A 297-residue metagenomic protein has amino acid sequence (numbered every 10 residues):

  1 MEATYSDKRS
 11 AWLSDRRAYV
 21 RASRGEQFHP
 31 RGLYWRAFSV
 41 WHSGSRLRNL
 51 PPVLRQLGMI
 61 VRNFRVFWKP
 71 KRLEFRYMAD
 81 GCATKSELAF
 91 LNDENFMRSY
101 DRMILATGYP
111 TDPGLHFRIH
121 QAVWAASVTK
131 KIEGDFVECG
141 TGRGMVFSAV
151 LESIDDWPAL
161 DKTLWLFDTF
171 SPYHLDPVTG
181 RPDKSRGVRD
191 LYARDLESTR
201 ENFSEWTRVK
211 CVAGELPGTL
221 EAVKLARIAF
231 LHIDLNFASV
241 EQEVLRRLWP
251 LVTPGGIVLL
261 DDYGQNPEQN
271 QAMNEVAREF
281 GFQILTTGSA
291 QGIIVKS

Functional and structural regions predicted by a protein language model:
M1-A106: Membrane-proximal basic amphipathic "stem/tether" segments
E87-P113, K130-S297: S-adenosylmethionine/decaboxylated-SAM
L115, I119-A122, F147: Short alpha-helical patches at coil-to-helix transitions and adjacent helical residues in well-structured domains
I119-K131: Conserved alpha-helix/loop element of class I SAM-dependent methyltransferases that forms part of the SAM/SAH-binding
